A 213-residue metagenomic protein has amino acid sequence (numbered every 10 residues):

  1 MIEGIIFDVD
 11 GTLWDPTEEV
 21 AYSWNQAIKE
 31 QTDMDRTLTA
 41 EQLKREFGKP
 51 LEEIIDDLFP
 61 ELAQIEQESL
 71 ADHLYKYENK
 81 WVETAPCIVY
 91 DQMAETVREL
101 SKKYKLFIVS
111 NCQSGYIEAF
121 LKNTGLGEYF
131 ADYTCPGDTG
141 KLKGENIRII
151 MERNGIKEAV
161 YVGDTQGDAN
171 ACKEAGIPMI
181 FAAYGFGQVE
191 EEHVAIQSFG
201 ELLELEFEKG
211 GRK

Functional and structural regions predicted by a protein language model:
M1-E3, S114, E118-K213: Asp-based, Mg2+/Mn2+-dependent phosphohydrolase catalytic module
M1-E41: Active-site neighborhood of HAD-like aspartate-dependent phosphohydrolases
T12, S110-C112: Conserved phosphate-coupling serine/threonine residues in phosphotransfer and NTP-handling enzymes
Y22, Q31-L62, D91: Alpha-helical substrate-recognition element adjacent to the catalytic core
S23, I54, Q92, Y116-A119 (+1 more regions): Phosphate- and divalent-cation-binding pockets in alpha/beta enzyme and binding domains that engage nucleotide-derived
D56-Q92: Metal-dependent phosphoesterase signature
K80-I108, E118, G144: Short, acidic loop-to-helix structural element flanking the phosphoryl-transfer center in phosphate-processing enzymes
